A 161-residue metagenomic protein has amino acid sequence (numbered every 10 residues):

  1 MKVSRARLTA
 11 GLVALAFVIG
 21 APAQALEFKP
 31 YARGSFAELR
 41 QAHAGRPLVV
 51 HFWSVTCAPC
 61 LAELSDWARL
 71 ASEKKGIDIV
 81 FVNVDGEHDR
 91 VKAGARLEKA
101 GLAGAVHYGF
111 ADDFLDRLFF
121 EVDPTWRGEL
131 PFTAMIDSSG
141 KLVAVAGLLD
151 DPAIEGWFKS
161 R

Functional and structural regions predicted by a protein language model:
M1-R5: N-terminal secretory signal peptides that target proteins for export/translocation
T9-G20: Bacterial N-terminal signal peptides
A23-A25: Boundary at the C-terminal end of the N-terminal hydrophobic targeting segment
E27-L48: A short beta-strand-turn-helix
R46-L48, W53-T56: Short pre-active-site segment immediately N-terminal to redox-active cysteine/selenocysteine motifs in thiol-based
A62-G101, L115-L118: Structural microenvironment flanking redox-active thiols in thiol-disulfide oxidoreductases
L97-L130: Short, internal strand/loop/helix patches that form the active-site neighborhood or redox-interaction surface
L130-R161: Thiol-/selenol-based redox modules, centered on thioredoxin-like and closely related oxidoreductase domains
